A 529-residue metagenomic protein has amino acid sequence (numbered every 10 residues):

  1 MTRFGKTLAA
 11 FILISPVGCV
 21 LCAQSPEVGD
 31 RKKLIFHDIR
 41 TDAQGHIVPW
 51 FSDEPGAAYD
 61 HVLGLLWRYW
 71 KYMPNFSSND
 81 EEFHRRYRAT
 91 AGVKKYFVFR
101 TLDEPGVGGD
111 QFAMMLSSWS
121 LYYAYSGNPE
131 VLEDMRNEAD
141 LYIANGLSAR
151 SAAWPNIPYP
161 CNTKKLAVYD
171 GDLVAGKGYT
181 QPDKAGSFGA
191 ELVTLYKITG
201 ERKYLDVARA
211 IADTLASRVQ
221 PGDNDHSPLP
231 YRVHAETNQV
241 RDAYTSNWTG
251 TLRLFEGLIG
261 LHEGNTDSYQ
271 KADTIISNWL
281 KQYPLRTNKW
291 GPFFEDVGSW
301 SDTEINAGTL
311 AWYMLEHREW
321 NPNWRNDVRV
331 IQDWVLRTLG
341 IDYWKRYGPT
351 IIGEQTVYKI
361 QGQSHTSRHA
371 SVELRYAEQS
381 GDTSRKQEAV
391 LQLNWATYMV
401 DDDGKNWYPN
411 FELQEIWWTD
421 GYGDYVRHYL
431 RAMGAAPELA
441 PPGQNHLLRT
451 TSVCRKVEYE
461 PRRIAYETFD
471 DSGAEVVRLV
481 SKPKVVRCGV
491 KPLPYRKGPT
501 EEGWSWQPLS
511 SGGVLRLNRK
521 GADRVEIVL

Functional and structural regions predicted by a protein language model:
M1-A9: Bacterial N-terminal signal peptides that target proteins for export
A9-C19: Bacterial N-terminal signal peptides
Q24-D110, P129-V174, V219-H226, T274-S277 (+4 more regions): Low-complexity, Ser/Thr/Pro/Gly-enriched N-terminal "stalk/linker" regions
P26-D30, F36, R40-L63, Y122-N137 (+4 more regions): Structural helix-adjacent loops and short alpha-helical linkers that scaffold large soluble proteins
H37-F51, P105-A124, L173, K177-K197 (+4 more regions): Well-ordered alpha-helical segments within folded domains of soluble proteins
K71-N75, D213-R218, Q270-W300, T309 (+2 more regions): Non-catalytic carbohydrate-binding regions of carbohydrate-active enzymes
P182, G186, V193, E201-Q282: Solenoidal tandem-repeat scaffolds enriched in leucines and small polar residues
T419-L529: Non-catalytic C-terminal accessory modules of carbohydrate-active enzymes
